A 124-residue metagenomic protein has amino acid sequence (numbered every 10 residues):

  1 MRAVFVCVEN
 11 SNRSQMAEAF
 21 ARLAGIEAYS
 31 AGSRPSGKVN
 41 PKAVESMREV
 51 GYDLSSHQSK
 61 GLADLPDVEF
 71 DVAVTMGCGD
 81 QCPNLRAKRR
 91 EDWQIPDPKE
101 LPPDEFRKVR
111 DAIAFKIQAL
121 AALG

Functional and structural regions predicted by a protein language model:
M1-A63: Conserved active-site segments centered on acidic
F5, S30, T75, E91-Q94: Structural signal for conserved beta-strand scaffold positions within catalytic alpha/beta enzyme cores
V50-G51, G77, G124: Alpha-helix boundary/capping residues
D71: Conserved acidic residues
T75-Q81: Short, polar loop motifs at secondary-structure junctions
Q81-G124: Phosphate-binding/catalytic loops
